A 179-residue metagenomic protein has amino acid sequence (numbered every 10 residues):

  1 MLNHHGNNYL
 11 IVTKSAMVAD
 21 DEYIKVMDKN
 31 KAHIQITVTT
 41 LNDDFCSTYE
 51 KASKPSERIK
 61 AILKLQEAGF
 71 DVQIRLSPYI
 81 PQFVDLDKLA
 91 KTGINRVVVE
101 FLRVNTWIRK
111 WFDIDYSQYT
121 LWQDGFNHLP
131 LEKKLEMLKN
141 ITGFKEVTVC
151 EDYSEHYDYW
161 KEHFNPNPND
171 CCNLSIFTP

Functional and structural regions predicted by a protein language model:
M1-M137: Conserved AdoMet/S-adenosylmethionine-binding subsite of the radical SAM
I108-P179: C-terminal accessory extensions appended to soluble enzyme cores
